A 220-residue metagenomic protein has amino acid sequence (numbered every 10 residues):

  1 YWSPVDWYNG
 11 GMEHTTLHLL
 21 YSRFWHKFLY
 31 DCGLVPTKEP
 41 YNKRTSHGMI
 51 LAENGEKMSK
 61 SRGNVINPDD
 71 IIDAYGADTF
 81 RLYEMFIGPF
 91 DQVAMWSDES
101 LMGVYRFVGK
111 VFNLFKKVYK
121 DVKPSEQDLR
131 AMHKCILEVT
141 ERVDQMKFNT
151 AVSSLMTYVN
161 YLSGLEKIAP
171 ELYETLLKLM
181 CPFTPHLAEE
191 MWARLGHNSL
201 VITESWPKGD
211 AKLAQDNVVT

Functional and structural regions predicted by a protein language model:
Y1-F90: Alpha-helical recognition segments enriched in aromatics with Gly/Pro capping that present substrate-recognition
L20, L34-T37, D70-T220: Helix-rich, typically C-terminal accessory recognition domains appended to large enzymatic cores
